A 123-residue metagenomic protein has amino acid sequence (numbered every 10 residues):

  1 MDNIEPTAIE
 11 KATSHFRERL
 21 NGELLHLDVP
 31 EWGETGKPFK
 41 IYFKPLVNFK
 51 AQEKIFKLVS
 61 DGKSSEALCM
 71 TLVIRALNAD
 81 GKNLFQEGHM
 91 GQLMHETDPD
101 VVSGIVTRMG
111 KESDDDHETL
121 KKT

Functional and structural regions predicted by a protein language model:
M1-E53, T123: Short, charged/polar N-terminal "headpieces" of proteins
T35-T123: Short, surface-exposed, charged amphipathic helix/loop patches that serve as local interaction elements
